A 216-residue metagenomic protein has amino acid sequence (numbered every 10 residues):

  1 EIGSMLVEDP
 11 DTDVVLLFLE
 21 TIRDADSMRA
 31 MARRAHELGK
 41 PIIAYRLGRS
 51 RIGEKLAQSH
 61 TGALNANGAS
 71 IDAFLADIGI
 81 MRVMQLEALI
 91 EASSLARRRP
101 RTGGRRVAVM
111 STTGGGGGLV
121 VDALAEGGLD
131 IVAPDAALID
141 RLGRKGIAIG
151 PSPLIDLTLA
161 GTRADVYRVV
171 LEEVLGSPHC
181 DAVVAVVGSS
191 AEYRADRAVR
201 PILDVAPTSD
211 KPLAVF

Functional and structural regions predicted by a protein language model:
E1-F216: Catalytic-core regions of core metabolic enzymes, especially those transforming organic acids/acyl-group intermediates
